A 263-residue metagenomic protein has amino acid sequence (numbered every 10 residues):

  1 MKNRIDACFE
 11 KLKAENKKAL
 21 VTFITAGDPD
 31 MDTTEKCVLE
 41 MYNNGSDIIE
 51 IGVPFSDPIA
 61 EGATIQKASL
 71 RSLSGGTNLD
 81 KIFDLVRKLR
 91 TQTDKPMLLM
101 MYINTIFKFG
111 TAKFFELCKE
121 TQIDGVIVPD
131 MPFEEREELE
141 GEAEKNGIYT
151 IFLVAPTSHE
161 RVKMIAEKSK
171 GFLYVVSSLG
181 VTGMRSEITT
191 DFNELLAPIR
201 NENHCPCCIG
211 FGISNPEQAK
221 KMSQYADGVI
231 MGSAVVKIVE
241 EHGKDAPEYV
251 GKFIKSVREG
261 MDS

Functional and structural regions predicted by a protein language model:
M1-V21, R87-T91, D262: N-terminal amphipathic alpha-helix/helix-capping segment at the start of soluble metabolic enzymes
L20-I24, I49-I51, M97-M101, V126-V128 (+4 more regions): Hydrophobic faces of well-ordered beta-strands that scaffold small-molecule active sites in alpha/beta enzyme cores
M31-M41, T157-E167, I209, I213-V229: Catalytic cores of alpha/beta
S46-D57, I123-I127, P132-E135, S177-G183 (+2 more regions): Glycine-rich phosphate-binding active-site loops on the catalytic face of alpha/beta enzymes
V53, T64-V128, M261: Active-site beta->alpha loop and helix N-cap motifs at the rims of alpha/beta catalytic domains
K67, G75, K163-N201, I238-H242: Glycine/Thr-rich beta-alpha phosphate-binding loop at enzyme active sites
S74-T77, Q122-E135, Y149-T157, K163 (+1 more regions): Catalytic beta/alpha-barrel core
I82, A197-C205, S214-K220, Q224-S263: Alpha/beta catalytic cores of nucleotide-metabolism and tRNA/nucleoside-modifying enzymes
